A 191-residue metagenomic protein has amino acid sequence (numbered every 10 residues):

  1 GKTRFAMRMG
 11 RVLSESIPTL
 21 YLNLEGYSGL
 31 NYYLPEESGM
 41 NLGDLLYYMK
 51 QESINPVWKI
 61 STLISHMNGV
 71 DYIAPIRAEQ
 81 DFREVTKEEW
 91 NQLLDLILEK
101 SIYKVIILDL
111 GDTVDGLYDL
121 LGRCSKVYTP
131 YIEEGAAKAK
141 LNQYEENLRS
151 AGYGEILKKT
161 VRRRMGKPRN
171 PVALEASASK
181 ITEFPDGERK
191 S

Functional and structural regions predicted by a protein language model:
G1-L22: Walker A (P-loop) phosphate-binding motif
R4, E37-M40, E88, D115 (+1 more regions): Charged, alpha-helix-enriched surfaces in structured cytosolic catalytic cores of large nucleotide-utilizing machines
S16-Y72: Phosphate-binding loop that captures ATP/GTP phosphates
L24, P75, D186: Active-site donor-binding loop signature of nucleotide-sugar glycosyltransferases
G29-L30, D81, D115-L117: Flexible loop/turn segments at secondary-structure boundaries
E52-M67, Y72-L110: Cytosolic-facing regulatory segments adjacent to core modules
Q92-F184: Conserved catalytic-core segment of NTP-binding enzymes
